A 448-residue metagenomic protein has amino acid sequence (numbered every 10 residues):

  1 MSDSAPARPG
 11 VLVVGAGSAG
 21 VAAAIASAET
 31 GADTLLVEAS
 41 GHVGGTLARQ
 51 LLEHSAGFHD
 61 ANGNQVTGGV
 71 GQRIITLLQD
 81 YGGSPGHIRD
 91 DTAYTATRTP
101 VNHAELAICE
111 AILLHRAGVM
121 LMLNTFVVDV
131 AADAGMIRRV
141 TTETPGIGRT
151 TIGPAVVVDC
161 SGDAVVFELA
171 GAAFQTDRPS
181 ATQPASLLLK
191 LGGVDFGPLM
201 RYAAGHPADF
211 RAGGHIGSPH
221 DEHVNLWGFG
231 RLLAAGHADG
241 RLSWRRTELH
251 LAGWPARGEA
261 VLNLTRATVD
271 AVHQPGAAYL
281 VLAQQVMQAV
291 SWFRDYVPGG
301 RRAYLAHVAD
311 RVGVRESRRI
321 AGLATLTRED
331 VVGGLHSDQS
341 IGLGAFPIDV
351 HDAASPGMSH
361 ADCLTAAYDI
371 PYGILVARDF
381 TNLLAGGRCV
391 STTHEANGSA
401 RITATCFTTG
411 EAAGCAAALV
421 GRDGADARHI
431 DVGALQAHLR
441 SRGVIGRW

Functional and structural regions predicted by a protein language model:
D3, T46-L47, A107, G148-V156 (+1 more regions): Flavin (FAD/FMN)-binding glycine-rich loop and adjacent Rossmann-like elements that form
A5-G17: Beta1/beta-strand and adjacent pyrophosphate-binding region of the FAD-binding site in flavoprotein oxidoreductases
V11-V13, T34, L383: Conserved hydrophobic helix-helix packing surfaces used for dimerization/oligomerization
L12-V14, A23, A28, G135: Membrane-embedded transmembrane-helix bundle of lipid-linked glycan/lipid transferases
G20: N-terminal Rossmann-fold NAD(P) dinucleotide-binding loop
A26, A32-D33, E38-D129, P184: Conserved N-terminal/central alpha/beta ligand/cofactor-binding core
A131-T151: Conserved beta-strand-loop-beta-strand element in the redox core of flavoprotein oxidoreductases
